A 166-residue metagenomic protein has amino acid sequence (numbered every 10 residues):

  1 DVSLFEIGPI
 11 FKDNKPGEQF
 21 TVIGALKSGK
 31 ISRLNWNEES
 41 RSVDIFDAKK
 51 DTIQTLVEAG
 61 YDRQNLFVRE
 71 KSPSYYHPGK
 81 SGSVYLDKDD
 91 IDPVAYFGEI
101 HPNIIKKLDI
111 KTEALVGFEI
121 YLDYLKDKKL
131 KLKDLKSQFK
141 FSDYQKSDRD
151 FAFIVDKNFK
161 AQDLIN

Functional and structural regions predicted by a protein language model:
D1-N166: Extended beta-strand-rich architecture
